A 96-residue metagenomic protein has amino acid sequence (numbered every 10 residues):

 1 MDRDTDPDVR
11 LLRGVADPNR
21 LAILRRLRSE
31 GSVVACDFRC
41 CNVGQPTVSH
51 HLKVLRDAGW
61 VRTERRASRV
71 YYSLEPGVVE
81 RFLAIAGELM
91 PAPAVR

Functional and structural regions predicted by a protein language model:
D2, D6-P46, R66, V70-V79: N-terminal helix-turn-helix DNA-binding core of bacterial DNA-binding proteins
H51: Residues within the DNA-recognition helix of helix-turn-helix
V54: Alpha-helical DNA-recognition elements
G59: Glycine-centered, phosphate/nucleic-acid-interacting loop/turn motifs that mediate DNA/RNA or nucleotide
T63: Short beta-strand "wing" residues that participate in macromolecule-binding interfaces
A84-R96: Short, charged, intrinsically disordered terminal tails
